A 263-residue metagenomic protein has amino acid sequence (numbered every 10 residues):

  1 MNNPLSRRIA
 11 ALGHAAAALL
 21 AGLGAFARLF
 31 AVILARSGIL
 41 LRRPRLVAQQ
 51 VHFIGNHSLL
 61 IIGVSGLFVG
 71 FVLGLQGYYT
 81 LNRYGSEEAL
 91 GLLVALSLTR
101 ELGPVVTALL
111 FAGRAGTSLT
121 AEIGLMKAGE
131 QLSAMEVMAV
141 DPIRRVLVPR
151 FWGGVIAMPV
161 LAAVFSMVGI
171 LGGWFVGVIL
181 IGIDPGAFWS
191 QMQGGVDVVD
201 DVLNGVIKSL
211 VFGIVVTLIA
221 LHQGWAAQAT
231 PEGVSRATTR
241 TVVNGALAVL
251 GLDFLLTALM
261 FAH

Functional and structural regions predicted by a protein language model:
M1-R45, Q223-Q228: Short, membrane-interfacial amphipathic segments enriched in basic
I39-V64, V243-A246: Membrane-interface helix starts
F53, H57, I61, S65 (+4 more regions): Loop-to-helix entry region at the N-terminal start of transmembrane alpha-helices in multi-pass membrane transporters
I62-Q76, L255: Hydrophobic alpha-helical transmembrane segments of multi-pass membrane transport/permease proteins
Q76-T99, M167-L210, I214, L218-T238 (+1 more regions): Membrane-interfacial helix-loop-helix connectors in multipass membrane proteins
I123-V148, P231-V234: Short cytoplasmic-facing helical segments at TM-TM junctions of multi-pass membrane proteins
D141-A162, A237, T241: Start (N-cap) of specific transmembrane helices in multi-pass transporter permeases
T238-D253, M260-H263: Helical hairpin unit composed of two closely spaced alpha helices linked by a short loop
